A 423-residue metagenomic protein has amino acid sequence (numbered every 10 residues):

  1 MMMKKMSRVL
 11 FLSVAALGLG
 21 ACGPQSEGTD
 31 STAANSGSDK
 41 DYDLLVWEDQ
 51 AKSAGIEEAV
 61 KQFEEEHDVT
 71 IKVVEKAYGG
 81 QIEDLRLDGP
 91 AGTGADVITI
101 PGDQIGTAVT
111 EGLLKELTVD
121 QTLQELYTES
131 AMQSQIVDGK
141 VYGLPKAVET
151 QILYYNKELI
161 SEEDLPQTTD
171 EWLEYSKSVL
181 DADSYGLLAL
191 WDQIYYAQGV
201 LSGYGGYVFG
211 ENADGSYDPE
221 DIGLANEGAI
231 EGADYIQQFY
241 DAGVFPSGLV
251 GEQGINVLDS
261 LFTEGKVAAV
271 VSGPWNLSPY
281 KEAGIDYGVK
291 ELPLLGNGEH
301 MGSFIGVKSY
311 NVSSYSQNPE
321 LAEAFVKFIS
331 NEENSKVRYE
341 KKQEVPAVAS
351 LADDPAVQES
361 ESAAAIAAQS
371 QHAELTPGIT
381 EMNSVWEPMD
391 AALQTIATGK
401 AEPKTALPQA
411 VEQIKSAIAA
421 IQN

Functional and structural regions predicted by a protein language model:
R8-A16, C22-G106, G296-G298, L321 (+4 more regions): Conserved N-terminal structural module of periplasmic/extracytoplasmic solute-binding proteins
K61, E65-E66, T70-K72, V244 (+1 more regions): Extracytoplasmic/periplasmic substrate-recognition and gating elements
Q62-Y127, I136, Y142, E158-D164 (+5 more regions): Extracytoplasmic "Venus flytrap"/periplasmic binding protein-like
L87-D88, A95-D96, Q124-E158, G186-A189 (+2 more regions): A structural signal for short loop-to-beta-strand junctions that line the ligand-binding cleft of periplasmic/secreted
P101-Q151, L173-S176, D181, V200 (+3 more regions): Hinge/lid segment of periplasmic solute-binding proteins
A108-L113, S130-T169, W191-Y217, F304-V312 (+1 more regions): Periplasmic solute-binding protein
I136-D138, K342-P346, A363-K415: C-terminal capping/gating helix-and-loop segments adjacent to ligand/active sites or protein-protein/ligand interfaces
S176, D218-V250: Glycine-centered hinge/linker elements that transmit conformational signals in sensory and ligand-binding systems
